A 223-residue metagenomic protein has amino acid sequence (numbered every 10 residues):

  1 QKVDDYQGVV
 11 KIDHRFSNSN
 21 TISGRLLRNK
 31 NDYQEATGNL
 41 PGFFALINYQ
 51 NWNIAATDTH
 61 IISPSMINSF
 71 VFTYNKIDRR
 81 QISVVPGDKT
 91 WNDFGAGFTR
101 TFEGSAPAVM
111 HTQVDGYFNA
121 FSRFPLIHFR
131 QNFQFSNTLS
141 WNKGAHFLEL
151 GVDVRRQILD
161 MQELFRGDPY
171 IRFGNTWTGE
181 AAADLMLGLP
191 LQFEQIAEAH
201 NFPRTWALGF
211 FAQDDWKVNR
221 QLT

Functional and structural regions predicted by a protein language model:
Q1-T223: Short acidic-glycine motifs
